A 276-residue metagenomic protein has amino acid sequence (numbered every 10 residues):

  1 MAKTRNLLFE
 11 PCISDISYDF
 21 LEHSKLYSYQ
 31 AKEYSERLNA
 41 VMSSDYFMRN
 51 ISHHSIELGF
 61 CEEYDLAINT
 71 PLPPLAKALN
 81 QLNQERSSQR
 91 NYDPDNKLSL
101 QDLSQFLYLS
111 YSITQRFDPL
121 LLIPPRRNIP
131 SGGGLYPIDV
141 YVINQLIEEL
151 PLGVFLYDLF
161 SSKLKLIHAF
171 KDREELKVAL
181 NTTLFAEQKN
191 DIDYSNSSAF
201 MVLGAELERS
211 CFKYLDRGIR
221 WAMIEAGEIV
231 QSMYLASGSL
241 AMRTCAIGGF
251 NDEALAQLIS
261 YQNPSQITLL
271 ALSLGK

Functional and structural regions predicted by a protein language model:
M1-F200, G249-K276: N-terminal accessory segments that position/regulate proteins before the catalytic core
S87-K97, F212-M223, L240: Short histidine-centered catalytic/ligand-binding loop motif
F106, V140, M201-L203, L207-R209 (+1 more regions): Small-aliphatic-rich amphipathic alpha-helix that forms the alpha element of a beta-alpha
E148, R209-C211: Residue-level signal for secondary-structure boundary sites
